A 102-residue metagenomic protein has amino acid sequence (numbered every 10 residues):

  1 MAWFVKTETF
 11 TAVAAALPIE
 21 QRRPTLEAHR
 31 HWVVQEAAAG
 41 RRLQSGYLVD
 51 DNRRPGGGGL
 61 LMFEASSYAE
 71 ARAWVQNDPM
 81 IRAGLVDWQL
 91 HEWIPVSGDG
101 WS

Functional and structural regions predicted by a protein language model:
M1-S102: Conserved, structured core segments of small domains
